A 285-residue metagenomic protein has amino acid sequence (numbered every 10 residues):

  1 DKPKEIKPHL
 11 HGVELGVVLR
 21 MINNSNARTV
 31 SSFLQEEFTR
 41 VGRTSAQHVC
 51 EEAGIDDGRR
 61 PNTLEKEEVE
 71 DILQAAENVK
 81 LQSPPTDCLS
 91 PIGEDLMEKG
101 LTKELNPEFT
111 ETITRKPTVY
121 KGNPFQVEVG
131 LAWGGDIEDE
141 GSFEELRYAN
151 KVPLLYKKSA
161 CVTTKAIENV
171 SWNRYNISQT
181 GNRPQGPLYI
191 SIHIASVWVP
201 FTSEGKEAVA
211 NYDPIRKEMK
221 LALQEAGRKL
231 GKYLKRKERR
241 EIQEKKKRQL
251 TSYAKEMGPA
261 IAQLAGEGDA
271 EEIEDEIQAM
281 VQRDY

Functional and structural regions predicted by a protein language model:
D1-H9, E14, T29, E65 (+1 more regions): Charged regulatory segments coupled to nucleotide-binding catalytic modules in large multidomain enzymes
D1-N23, G54-I55, V69-E70: Conserved N-terminal catalytic/coupling substructures associated with nucleotide/phosphate chemistry
M21, A27-R28, S32-F33: Long, charged low-complexity interaction segments
S31-E36, Q47-C50, P84-E94, K235: Short coil/turn segments at secondary-structure boundaries
V41-G42: Small-residue hinge/turn detector
A46-P61: Extended, domain-scale alpha-helical bundle/helix-rich regions
D57-E140: C-terminal extensions
I72-A75, E256, A260, E276 (+1 more regions): Charge-rich, solvent-exposed alpha-helical interaction surfaces
